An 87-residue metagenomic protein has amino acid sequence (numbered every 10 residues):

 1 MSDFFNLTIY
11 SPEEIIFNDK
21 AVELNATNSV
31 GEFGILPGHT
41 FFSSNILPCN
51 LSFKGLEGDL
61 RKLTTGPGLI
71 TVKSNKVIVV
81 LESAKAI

Functional and structural regions predicted by a protein language model:
M1-F4: Extreme N-terminus of proteins, especially the signal/transit-peptide cleavage junction and the first residues
N6-I87: Compact, glycine-rich, soluble single-domain proteins
